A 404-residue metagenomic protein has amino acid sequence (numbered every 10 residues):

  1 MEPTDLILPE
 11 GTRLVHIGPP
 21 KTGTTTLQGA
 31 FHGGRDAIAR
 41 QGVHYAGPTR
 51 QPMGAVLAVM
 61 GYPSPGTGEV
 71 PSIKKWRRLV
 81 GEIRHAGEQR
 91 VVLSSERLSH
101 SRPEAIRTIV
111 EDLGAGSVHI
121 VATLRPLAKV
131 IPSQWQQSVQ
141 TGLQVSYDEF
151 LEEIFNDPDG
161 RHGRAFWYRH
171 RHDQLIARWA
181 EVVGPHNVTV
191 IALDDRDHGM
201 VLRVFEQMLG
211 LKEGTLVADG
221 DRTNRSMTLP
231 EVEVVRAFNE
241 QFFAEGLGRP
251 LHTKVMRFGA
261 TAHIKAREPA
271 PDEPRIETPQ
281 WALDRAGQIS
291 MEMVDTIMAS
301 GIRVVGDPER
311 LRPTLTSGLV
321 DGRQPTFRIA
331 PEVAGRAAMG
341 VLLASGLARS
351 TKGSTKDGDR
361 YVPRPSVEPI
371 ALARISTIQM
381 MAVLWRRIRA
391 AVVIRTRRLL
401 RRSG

Functional and structural regions predicted by a protein language model:
M1-G404: Anion-recognition interface
